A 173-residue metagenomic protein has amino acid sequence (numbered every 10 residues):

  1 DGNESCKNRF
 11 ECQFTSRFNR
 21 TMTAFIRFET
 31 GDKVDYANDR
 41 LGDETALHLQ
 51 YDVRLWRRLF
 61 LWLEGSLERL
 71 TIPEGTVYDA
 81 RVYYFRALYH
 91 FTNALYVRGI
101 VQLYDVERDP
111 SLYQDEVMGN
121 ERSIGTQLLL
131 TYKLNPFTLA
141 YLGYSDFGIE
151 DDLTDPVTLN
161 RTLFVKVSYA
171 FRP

Functional and structural regions predicted by a protein language model:
D1-P173: Exposed, low-structure sequence patches enriched in small/polar residues
